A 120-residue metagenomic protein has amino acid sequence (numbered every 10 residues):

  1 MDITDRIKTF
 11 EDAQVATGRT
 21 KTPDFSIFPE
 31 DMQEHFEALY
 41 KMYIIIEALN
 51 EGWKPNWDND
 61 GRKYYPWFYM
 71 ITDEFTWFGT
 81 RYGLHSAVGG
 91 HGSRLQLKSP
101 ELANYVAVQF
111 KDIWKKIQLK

Functional and structural regions predicted by a protein language model:
M1-D31: Charge-rich, low-complexity N-terminal segments
I3, I7-K8, P55, F68-Y69: Assembly/interface hotspot detector across virion components, adhesins/toxins, and nucleic-acid enzymes
F10-A13, M42, F110, W114: Generic structural signal of hydrophobic/aromatic residues within well-ordered alpha-helices of folded domains
R19, P23-G61: Acidic, glycine-rich loop-and-strand cores that form catalytic or ligand-binding grooves in diverse globular domains
Y43-N50, Y64-D73, L97: Aromatic/pi-system hotspot detector in well-structured domains
D60-G92: Short aromatic-glycine-(Arg/Gly/Cys) micro-motifs in beta-strand/loop hairpins
T80-K120: Short, compact, well-ordered microdomains
